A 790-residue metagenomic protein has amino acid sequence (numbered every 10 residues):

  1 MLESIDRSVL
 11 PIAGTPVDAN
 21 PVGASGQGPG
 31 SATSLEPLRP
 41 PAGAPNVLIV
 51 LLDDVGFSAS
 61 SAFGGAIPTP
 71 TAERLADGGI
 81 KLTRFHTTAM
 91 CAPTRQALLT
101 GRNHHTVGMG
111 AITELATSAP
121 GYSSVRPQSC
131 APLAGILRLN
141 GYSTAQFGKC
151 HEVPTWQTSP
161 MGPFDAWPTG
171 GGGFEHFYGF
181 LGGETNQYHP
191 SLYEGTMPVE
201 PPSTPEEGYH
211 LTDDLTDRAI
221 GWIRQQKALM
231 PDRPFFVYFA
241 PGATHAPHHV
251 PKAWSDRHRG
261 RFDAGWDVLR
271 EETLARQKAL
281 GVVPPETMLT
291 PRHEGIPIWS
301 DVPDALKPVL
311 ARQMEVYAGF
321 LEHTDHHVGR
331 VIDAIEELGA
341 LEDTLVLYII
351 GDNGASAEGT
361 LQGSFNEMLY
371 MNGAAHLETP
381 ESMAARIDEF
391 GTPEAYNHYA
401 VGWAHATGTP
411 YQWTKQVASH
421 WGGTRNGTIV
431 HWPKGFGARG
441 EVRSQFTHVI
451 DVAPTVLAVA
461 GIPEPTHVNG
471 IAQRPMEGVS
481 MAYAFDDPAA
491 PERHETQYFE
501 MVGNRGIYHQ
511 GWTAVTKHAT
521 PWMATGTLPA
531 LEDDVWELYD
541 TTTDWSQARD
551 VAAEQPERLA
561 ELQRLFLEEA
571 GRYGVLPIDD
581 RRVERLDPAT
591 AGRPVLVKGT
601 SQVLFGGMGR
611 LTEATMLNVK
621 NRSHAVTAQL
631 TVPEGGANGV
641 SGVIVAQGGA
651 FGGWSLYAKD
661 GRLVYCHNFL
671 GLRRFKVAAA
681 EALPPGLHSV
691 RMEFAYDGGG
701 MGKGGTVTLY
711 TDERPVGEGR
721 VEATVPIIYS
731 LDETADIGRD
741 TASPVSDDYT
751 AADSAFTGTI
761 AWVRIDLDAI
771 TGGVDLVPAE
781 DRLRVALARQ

Functional and structural regions predicted by a protein language model:
M1-W536, W545-R564, I578, S601-F605 (+5 more regions): Formylglycine-dependent sulfatase
D77, E194, T541-T543, K659 (+1 more regions): Short, ordered coil/turn segments that flank beta-strands lining enzyme active or ligand-binding pockets
H189-E194, L538-Y539, Y665, V707-L709: Short polybasic amphipathic segments
P291-G295, A560, E569, Y573-R582 (+1 more regions): Substrate-binding clefts and catalytic carboxylate motifs of secreted carbohydrate-active enzymes
V459, W545, E569-R572, D766 (+1 more regions): Hydrophobic alpha-helical segments
K517, M523-A524, D533, E537-T543 (+2 more regions): C-terminal, active-site-flanking charged/polar segments
P577, R581-Q790: Extracellular glycan-associated modules
